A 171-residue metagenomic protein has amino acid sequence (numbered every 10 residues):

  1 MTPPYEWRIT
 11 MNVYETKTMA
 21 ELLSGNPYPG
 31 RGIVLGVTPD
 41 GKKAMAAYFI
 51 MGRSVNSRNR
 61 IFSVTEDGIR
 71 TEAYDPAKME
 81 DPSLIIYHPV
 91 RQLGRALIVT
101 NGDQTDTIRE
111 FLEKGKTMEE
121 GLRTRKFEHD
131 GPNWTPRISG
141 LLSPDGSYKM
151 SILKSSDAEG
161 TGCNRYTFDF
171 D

Functional and structural regions predicted by a protein language model:
W7-D171: Conserved short alpha-helical segments that host acidic/polar catalytic motifs at enzyme active sites
